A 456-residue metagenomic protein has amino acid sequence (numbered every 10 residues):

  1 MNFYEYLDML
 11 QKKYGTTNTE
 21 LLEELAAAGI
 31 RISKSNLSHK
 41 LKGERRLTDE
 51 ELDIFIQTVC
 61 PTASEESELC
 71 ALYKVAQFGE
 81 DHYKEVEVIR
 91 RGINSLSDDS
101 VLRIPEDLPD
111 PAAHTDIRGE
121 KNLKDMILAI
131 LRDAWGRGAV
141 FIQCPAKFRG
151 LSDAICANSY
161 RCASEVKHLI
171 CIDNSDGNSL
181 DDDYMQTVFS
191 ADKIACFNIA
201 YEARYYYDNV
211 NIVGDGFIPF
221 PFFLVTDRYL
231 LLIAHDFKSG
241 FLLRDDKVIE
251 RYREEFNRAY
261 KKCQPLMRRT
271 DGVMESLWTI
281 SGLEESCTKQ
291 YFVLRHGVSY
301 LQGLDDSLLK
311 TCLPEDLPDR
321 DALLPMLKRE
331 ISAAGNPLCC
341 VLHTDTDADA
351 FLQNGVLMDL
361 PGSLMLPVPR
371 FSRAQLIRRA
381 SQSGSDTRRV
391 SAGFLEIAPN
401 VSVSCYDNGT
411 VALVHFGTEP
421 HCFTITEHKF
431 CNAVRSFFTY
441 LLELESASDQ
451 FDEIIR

Functional and structural regions predicted by a protein language model:
M1, M9, D49-P105: Short amphipathic recognition helices of helix-turn-helix/homeodomain-type DNA-binding modules
M1-L25: A short, Lys/Arg-rich alpha-helix, primarily the initiator
Y6, E24, I54-F55, M126: Charge-rich, solvent-exposed alpha-helical interaction surfaces
K13, G43-E44, T58-P61, F241: Histidine kinase transmitter module recognition
N18-T19, K34, D49-L52: Helix-turn-helix DNA-binding elements, focusing on the entry/boundary residues of the two helices that contact DNA
A26-L47, I56, A71-L72: Recognition helix of helix-turn-helix/homeodomain-like DNA-binding domains that insert into the DNA major groove
P111-I455: Hydrophobic protein-protein interaction segments
